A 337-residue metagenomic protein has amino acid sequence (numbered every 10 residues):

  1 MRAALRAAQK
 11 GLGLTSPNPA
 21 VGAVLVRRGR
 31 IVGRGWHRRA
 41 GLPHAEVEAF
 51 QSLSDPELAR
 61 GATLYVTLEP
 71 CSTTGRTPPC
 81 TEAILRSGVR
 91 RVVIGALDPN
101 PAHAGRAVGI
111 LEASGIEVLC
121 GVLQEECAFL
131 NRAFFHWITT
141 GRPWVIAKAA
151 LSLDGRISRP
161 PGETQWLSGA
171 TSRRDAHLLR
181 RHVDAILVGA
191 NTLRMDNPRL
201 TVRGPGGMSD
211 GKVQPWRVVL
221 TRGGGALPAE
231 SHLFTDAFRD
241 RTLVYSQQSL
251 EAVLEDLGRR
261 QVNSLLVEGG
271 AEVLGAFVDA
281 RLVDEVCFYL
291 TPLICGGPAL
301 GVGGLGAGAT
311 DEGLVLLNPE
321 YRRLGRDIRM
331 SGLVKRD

Functional and structural regions predicted by a protein language model:
M1-P19, R34, L53-S54, R60 (+3 more regions): Enzymes that bind and transform nitrogen-containing heteroaromatic metabolites
T15-G29: N-terminal glycine-rich anion-binding loops that anchor highly charged ligand groups
G22, G95, L220: The conserved SAM/SAH-binding core of class I Rossmann-like methyltransferase domains, concentrating on the hydrophobic
L25-E126, A276-V278: Zn2+-dependent cytidine deaminase-like catalytic core
V92-A96, A128-F129, R156-T164: Short N-terminal helix-initiation segments at or just after the protein's N-terminus
E126-L130, D175: Exposed alpha-helical structural elements
N131-T139: Flexible, polar/acidic helix-loop-strand segments at domain edges
